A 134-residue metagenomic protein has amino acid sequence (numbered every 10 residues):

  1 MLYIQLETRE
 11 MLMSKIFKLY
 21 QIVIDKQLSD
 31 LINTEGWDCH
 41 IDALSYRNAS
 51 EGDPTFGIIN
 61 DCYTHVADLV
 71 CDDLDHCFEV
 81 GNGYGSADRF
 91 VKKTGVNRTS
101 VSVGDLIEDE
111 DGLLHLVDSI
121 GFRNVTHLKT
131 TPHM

Functional and structural regions predicted by a protein language model:
M1-L12: Short, Lys/Arg-enriched N-terminal segments with co-localized hydrophobic residues within the first ~10-30 amino acids
Q5, K15-I24: A short beta-strand micro-motif
L12, V23-S29, G36-I58, L113-L116 (+1 more regions): Catalytic phosphate/metal-binding cores of nucleic-acid and nucleotide-processing enzymes, i.e., regions that mediate
S29-L31, L128-K129: Short conserved micro-motifs at the rims of enzyme active sites and ligand-binding pockets
R47-L106, E110: Short, conserved turn/kink motifs that form compact alpha/beta structural patches or helix kinks used as
V96-T131: Short, compact, well-ordered microdomains
M134: Conserved ATP-binding/catalytic motifs of P-loop helicase motor domains
